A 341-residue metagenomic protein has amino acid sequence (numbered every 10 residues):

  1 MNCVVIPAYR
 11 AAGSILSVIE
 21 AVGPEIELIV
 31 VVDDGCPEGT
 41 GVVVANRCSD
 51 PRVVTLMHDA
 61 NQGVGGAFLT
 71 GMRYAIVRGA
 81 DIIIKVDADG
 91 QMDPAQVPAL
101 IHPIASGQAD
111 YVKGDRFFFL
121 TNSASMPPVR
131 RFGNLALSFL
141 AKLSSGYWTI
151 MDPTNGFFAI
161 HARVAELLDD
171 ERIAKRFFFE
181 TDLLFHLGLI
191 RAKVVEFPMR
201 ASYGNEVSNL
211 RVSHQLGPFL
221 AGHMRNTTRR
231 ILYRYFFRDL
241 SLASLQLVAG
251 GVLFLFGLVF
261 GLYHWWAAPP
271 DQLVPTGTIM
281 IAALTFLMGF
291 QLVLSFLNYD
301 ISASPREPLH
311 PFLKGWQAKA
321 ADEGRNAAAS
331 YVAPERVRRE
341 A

Functional and structural regions predicted by a protein language model:
N2-C3, D182: Cell-envelope/extracellular polymer assembly enzymes that use nucleotide-activated donors
C3-P7, V30, M57: Short hydrophobic beta-strand elements that form part of the catalytic alpha/beta core underpinning NDP-sugar/donor
I6-P24: Short, well-formed alpha-helical segments that are part of the catalytic scaffolds of diverse glycosyltransferases
G13-S17, E38-R47: Acidic helix N-cap motif at the loop->helix transition within catalytic regions of sugar-transfer enzymes
D33-V42, A60, G90: A conserved acidic beta->alpha catalytic loop
V54, H58-V77, I82, P94-F177 (+1 more regions): Acceptor/aglycone-binding surface of glycosyltransferases and processive sugar-polymer synthases
I173-A174, F178-A341: Hydrophobic helical membrane-anchoring modules
